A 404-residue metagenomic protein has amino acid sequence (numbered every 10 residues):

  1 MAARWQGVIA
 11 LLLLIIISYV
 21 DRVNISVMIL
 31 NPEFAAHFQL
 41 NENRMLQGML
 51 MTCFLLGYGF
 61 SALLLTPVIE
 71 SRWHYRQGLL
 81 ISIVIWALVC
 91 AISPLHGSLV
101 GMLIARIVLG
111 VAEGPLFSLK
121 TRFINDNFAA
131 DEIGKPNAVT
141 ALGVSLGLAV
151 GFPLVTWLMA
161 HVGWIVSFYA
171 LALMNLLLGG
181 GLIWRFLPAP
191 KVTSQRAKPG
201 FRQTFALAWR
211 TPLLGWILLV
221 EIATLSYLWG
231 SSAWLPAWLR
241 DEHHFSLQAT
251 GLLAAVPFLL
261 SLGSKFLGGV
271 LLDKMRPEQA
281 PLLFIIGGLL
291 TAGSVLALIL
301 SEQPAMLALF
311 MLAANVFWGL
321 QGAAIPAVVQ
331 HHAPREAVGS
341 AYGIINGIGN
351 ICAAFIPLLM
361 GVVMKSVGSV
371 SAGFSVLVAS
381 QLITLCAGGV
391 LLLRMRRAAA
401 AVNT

Functional and structural regions predicted by a protein language model:
M1, A189-L218: Juxtamembrane intracellular "pre-TM" segments in multi-pass secondary transporters
S26-V27, P212-F266, G322, P326: Extracytoplasmic gate region of multi-pass secondary transporters
F60-G97: Conserved MFS/SLC helix-loop-helix module at the cytosolic interface between two early adjacent transmembrane helices
S61-H74, F266-P277, M364: Helix-to-loop junctions at the C-terminal end of transmembrane segments in multipass secondary transporters
S71-I83, D273-G288: Cytoplasmic membrane-interface "Motif A"-like loop-to-helix N-cap segments of 12-TM Major Facilitator Superfamily
A105-V144: Cytoplasmic helix-loop-helix junction between adjacent transmembrane helices in 12-TM secondary transporters
T140-F186: Helix-loop-helix hairpin linking two adjacent transmembrane segments in secondary transporters
E278-I325: C-terminal transmembrane helical hairpin of 12-TM major facilitator-type secondary transporters
